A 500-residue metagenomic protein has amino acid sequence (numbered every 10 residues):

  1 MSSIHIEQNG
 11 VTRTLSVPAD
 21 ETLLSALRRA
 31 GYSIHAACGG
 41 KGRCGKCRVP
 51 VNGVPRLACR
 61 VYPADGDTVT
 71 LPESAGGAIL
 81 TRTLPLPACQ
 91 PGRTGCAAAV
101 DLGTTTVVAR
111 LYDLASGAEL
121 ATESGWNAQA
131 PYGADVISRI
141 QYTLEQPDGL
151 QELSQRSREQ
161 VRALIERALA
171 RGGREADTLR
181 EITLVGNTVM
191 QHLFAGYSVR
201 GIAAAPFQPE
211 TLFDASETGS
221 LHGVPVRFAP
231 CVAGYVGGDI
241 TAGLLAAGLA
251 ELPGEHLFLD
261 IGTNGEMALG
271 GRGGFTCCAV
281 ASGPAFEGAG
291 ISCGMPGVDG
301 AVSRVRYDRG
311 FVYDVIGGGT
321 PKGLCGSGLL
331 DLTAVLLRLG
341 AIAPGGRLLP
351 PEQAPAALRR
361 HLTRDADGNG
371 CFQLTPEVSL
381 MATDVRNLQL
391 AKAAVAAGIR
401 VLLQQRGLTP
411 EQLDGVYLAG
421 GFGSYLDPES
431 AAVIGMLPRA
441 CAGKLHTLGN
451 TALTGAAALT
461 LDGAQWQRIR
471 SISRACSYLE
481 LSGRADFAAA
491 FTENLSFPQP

Functional and structural regions predicted by a protein language model:
I4, G53-L102, V107: Fe-S ferredoxin-like electron-transfer domains and their immediately adjacent linker/connector regions across
I4-H5, S74, I79-T83, G223-A242 (+2 more regions): Acidic, glycine/GT-rich loop-and beta-edge segments that sit at the periphery of enzyme/chaperone cores
S33-D65: Local cysteine-cluster metal-coordination motifs and their immediate loop/turn environment, predominantly Fe-S cluster
A109, G117-D135, G201-S216, A242 (+2 more regions): Glycine-rich phosphate-binding loop of actin/hexokinase-like ATP-binding domains
S154-Q191, L269-H361: Phosphate-binding glycine-rich/basic clefts of nucleotide- and phosphate-handling proteins, predominantly
Q160-R171, I240-G243, A247, Q389-E411: Phosphate/ATP-binding catalytic cores across multiple sugar-kinase/actin-like superfamilies, primarily ASKHA
G271-G273, L408-I472: Catalytic phosphate/nucleotide-handling subdomain of diverse soluble enzymes
L337-R406: A contiguous, well-structured pocket-lining segment that forms one wall/lid of small-molecule binding clefts in soluble
